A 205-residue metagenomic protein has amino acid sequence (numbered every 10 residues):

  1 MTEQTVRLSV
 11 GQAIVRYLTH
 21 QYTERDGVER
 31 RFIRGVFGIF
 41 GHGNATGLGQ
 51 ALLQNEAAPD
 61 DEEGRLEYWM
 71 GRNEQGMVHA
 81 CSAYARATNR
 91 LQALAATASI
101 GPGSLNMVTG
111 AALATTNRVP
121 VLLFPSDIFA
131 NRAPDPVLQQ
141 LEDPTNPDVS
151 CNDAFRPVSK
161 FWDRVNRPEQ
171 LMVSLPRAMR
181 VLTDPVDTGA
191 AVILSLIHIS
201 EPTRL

Functional and structural regions predicted by a protein language model:
M1-S200, R204: N-terminal alpha/beta PP-like core and its mobile active-site loop of ThDP/TPP-dependent enzymes
